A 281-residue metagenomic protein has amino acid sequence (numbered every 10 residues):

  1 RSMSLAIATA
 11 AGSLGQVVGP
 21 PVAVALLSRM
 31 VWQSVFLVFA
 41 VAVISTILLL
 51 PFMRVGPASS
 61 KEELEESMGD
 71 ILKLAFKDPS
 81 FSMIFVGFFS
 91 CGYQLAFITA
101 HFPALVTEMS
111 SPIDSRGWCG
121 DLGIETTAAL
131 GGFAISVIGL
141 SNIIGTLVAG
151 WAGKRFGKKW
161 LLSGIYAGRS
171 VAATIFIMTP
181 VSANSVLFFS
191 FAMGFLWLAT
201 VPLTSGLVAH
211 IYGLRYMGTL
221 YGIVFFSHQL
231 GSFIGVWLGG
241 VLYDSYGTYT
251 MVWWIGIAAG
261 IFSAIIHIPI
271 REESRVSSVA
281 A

Functional and structural regions predicted by a protein language model:
S2-P21, G222-G235: Glycine-rich segments within core transmembrane alpha-helices of 12-TM secondary carriers
A8-V55: Helix-loop-helix hairpin linking two adjacent transmembrane segments in secondary transporters
V22-M30, V106-T107, A152-G153, L238-G247: Interfacial helix-cap and linker-helix signal at transmembrane-aqueous boundaries of multi-pass secondary transporters
A42-T46, G168-A173, A259-S263: MFS 12-TM fold signature
F52-D70, V276-A281: Flexible cytoplasmic inter-helical loops of multi-pass small-molecule transporters
P79-A149: Extracytoplasmic gate region of multi-pass secondary transporters
L130, S136-N142, L147-A149, G153-L207: C-terminal transmembrane helical hairpin of 12-TM major facilitator-type secondary transporters
L198, I211-Y246: A late C-terminal transmembrane helix in Major Facilitator Superfamily
